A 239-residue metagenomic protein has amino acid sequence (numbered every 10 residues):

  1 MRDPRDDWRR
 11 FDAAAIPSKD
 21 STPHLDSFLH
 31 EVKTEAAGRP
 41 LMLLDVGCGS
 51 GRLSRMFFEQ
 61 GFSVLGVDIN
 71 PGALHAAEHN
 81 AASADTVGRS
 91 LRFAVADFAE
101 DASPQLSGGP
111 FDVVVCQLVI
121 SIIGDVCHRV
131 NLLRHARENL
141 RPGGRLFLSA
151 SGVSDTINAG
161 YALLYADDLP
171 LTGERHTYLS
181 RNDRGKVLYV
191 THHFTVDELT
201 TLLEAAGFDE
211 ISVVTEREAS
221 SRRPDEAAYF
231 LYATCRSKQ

Functional and structural regions predicted by a protein language model:
M1-G38: Conserved class I S-adenosyl-L-methionine
G47-G49: Class I SAM-dependent methyltransferase "Motif I" SAM/SAH-binding loop
R52, M56-E100: Class I SAM-dependent methyltransferase SAM/SAH-binding core
V115: A conserved beta-strand element that flanks and buttresses the S-adenosyl-L-methionine
V130-P142: A short glycine-rich, Lys/Arg-flanked "PGG" loop and its adjoining helix->strand segment in the class I
F147-L202, A219-S221: SAM-dependent methyltransferase
D209-A219: Conserved S-adenosyl-L-methionine
R223-Q239: Core SAM-dependent methyltransferase catalytic element
